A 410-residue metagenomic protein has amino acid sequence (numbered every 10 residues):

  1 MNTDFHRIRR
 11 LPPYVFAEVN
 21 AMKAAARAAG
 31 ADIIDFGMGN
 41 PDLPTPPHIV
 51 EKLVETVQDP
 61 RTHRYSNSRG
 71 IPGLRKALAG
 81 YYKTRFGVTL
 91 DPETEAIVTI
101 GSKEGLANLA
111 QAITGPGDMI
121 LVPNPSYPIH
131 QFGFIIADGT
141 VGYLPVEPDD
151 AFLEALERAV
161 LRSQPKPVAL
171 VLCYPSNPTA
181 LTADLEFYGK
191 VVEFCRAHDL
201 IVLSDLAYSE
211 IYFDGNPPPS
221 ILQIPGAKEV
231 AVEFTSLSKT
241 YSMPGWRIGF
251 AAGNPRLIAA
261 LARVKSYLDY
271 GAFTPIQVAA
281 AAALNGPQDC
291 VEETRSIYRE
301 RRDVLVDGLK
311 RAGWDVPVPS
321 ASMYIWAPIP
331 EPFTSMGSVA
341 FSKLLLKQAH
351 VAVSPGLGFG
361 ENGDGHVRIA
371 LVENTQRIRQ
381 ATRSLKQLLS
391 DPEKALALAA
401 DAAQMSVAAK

Functional and structural regions predicted by a protein language model:
N2-D4, R9-V19, A24-I34, N40-T56 (+1 more regions): PLP-dependent class I/II
R64-T99: Conserved N-terminal alpha-helix of the aminotransferase class I/II PLP-enzyme fold
